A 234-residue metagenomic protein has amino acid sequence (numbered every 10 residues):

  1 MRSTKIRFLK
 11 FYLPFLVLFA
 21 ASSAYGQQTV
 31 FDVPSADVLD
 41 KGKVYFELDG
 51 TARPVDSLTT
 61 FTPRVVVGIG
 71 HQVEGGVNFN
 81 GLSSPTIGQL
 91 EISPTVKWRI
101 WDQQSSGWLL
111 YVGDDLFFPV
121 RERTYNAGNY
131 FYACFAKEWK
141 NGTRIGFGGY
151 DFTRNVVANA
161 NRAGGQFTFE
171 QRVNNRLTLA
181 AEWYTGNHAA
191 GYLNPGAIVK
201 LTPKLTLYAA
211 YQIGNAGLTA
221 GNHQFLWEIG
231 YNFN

Functional and structural regions predicted by a protein language model:
M1-F31, N234: Cleavable N-terminal export/targeting peptides
Y25-V156, N161-G165, F169-N234: Transmembrane beta-barrel domains of Gram-negative outer membranes and organellar outer membranes
